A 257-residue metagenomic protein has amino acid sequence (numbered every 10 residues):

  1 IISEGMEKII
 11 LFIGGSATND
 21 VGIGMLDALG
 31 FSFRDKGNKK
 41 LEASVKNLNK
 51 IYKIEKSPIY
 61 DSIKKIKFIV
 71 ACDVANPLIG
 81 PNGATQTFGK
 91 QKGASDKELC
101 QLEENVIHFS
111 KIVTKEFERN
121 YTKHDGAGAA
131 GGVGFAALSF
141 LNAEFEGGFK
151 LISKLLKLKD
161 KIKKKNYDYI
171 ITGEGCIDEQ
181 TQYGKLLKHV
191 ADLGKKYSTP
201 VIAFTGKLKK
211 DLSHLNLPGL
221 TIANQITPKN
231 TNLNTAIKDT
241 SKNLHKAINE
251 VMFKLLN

Functional and structural regions predicted by a protein language model:
I1-I13, A17-N257: N-terminal loops that bind phosphate or other acidic moieties and the adjacent beta-alpha structural core
